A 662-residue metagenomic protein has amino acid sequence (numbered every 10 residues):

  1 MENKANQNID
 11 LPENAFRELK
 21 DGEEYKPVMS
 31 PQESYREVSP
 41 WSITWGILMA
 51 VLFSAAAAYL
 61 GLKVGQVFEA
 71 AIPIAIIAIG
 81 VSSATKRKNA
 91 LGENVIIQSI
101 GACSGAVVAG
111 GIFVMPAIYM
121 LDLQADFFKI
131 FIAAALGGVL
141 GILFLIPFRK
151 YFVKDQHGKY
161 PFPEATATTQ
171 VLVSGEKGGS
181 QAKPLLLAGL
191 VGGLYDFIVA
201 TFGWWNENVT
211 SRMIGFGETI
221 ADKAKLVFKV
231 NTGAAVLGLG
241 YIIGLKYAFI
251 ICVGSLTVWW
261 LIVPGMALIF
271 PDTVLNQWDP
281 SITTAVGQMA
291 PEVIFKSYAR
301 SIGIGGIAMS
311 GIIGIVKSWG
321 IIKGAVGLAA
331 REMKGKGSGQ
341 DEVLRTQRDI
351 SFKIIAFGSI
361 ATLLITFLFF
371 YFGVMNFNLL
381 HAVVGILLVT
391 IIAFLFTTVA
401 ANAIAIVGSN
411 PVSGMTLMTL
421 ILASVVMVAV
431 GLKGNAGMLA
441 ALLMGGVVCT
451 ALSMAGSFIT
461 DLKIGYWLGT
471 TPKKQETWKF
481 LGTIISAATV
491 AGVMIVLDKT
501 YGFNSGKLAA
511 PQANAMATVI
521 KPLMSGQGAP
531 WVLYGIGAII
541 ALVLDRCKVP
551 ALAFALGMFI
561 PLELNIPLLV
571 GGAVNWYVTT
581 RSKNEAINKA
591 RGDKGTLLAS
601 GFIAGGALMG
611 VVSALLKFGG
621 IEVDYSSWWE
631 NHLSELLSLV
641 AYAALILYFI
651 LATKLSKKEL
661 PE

Functional and structural regions predicted by a protein language model:
M1-E662: Alpha-helical multipass membrane-protein architecture
